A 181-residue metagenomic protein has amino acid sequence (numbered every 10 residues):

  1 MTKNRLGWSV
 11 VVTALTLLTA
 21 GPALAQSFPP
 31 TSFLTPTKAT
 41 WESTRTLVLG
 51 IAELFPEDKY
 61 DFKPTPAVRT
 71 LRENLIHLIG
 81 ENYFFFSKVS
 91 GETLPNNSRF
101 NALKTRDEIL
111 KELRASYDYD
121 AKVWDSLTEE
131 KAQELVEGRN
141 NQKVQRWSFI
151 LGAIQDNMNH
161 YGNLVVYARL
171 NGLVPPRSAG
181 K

Functional and structural regions predicted by a protein language model:
M1-N4: N-terminal secretory signal peptides that target proteins for export/translocation
S9-G21: Bacterial N-terminal signal peptides
A23-S27: Boundary at the C-terminal end of the N-terminal hydrophobic targeting segment
P29-P36, T40-W41: N-terminal beta-strand motif that seeds the catalytic metal site of vicinal oxygen chelate
K38-E42, T46-L49, K59-R99, E137-K181: Short, contiguous alpha-helical
T40, K104-E137, V144-D156: Acidic/histidine-rich alpha-helical segments that form the ligand environment of transition-metal centers
